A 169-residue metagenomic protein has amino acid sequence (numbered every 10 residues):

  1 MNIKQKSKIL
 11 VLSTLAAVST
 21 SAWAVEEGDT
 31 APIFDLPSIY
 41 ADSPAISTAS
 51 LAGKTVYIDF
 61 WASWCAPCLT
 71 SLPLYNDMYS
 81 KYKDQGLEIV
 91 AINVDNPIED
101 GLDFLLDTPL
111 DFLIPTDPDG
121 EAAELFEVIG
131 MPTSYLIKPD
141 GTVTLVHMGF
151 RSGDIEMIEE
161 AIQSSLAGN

Functional and structural regions predicted by a protein language model:
I3-I33, A52: N-proximal helix/coil linker or "cap" segments that precede and/or mark the start of modular domains
V25, I39-Y40, I137-K138: Short, acidic, Ser/Thr-enriched surface-loop or helix-capping motifs
D35-V56: A short beta-strand-turn-helix
K54-V56, F60-W64, G130: Short pre-active-site segment immediately N-terminal to redox-active cysteine/selenocysteine motifs in thiol-based
F60-D77: Conserved redox-active cysteine motifs that mediate thiol-disulfide chemistry, especially di-cysteine Cys-X(1-2)-Cys
L87-I98, F112-D119: Thiol-based oxidoreductase modules, predominantly thioredoxin-like and allied folds used for disulfide exchange
L102-D140: Short, internal strand/loop/helix patches that form the active-site neighborhood or redox-interaction surface
K138-N169: Thiol-/selenol-based redox modules, centered on thioredoxin-like and closely related oxidoreductase domains
